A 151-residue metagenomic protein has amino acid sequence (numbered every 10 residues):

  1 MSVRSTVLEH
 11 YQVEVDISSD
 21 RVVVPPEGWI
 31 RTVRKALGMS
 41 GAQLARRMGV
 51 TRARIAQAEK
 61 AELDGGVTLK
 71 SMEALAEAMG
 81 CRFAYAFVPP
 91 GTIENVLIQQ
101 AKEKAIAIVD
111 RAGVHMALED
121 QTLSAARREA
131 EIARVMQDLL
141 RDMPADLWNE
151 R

Functional and structural regions predicted by a protein language model:
M1-P25, I93-R151: N-terminal flexible/basic segments that precede or flank functional cores
D16-D20, G28, A58-E62: Short, contiguous strand/loop micro-motifs
P25-P26, V50: Alpha-helix N-cap/N′ positions at the starts of helices
G28-R47: Short basic helix-loop element that most often maps to the first helix and adjoining turn of HTH DNA-binding modules
M48-V67: Recognition helix of helix-turn-helix/homeodomain-like DNA-binding domains that insert into the DNA major groove
L69-Y85: DNA major-groove recognition helix of helix-turn-helix/homeodomain DNA-binding modules
G80-V96: Short C-terminal boundary/hinge segments that cap the last helix of small helical domains
